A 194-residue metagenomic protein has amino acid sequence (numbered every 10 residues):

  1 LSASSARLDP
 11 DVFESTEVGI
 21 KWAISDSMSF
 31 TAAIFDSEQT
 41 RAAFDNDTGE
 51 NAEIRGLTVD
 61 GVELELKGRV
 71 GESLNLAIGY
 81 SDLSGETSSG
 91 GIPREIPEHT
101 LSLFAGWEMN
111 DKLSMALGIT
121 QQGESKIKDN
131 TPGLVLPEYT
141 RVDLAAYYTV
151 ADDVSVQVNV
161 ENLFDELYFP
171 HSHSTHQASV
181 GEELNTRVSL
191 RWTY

Functional and structural regions predicted by a protein language model:
L1-A3, A43-T48, T87-G90, I127-T131 (+1 more regions): Short acidic, glycine/proline-rich loop/turn micro-motifs
L1-R69, P93-H99, V135-E138, G181-E182: Outer-membrane beta-barrel signature, preferentially recognizing the C-terminal barrel domain of Gram-negative
D26-F30, E72-A77, D111-A116, Y148 (+1 more regions): Repeated loop/turn-to-beta-strand initiation elements of outer-membrane beta-barrel proteins
D36-E38, E53-N130, F164-L167, S189-T193: Gram-negative outer-membrane beta-barrel transporters
G106, G118, E138, Q157-V160 (+1 more regions): A subset of signal/propeptide-processing and intrinsically disordered low-complexity segments in secreted/extracellular
G123-K128, Y147-Y194: C-terminal beta-signal and adjacent terminal beta-strands/loops of Gram-negative outer-membrane beta-barrel proteins
R141-A145: Short glycine-rich, acidic/polar surface loops and turns
